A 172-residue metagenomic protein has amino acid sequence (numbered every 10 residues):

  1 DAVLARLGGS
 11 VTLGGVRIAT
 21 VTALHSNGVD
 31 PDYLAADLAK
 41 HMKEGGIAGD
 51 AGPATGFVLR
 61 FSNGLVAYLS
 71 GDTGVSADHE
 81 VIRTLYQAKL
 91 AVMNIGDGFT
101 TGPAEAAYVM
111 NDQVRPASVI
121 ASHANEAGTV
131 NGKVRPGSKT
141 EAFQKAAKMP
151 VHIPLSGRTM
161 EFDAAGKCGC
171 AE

Functional and structural regions predicted by a protein language model:
D1-L4, T84-V92: Active-site metal-binding motif and surrounding structural segment of the metallo-beta-lactamase
A2-S10, A107-E172: Binuclear metal-ion centers of metallo-dependent hydrolases, dominated by the metallo-beta-lactamase
A5-T84, S156-E172: Core dinuclear metal-dependent hydrolase active-site scaffold
I18, D72, A91, V119 (+2 more regions): Divalent metal-coordination and catalytic microenvironments
L24, G74, G96-G98, N125: Catalytic metal-binding/acid-base residues of hydrolase active sites
V75-H79, G102-V109: Alpha-helical scaffolding within the catalytic cores of extracellular/periplasmic polymer-degrading hydrolases
D97-G102, G128-N131: Acidic-and-aromatic substrate-binding clefts and catalytic sites of carbohydrate-active enzymes
